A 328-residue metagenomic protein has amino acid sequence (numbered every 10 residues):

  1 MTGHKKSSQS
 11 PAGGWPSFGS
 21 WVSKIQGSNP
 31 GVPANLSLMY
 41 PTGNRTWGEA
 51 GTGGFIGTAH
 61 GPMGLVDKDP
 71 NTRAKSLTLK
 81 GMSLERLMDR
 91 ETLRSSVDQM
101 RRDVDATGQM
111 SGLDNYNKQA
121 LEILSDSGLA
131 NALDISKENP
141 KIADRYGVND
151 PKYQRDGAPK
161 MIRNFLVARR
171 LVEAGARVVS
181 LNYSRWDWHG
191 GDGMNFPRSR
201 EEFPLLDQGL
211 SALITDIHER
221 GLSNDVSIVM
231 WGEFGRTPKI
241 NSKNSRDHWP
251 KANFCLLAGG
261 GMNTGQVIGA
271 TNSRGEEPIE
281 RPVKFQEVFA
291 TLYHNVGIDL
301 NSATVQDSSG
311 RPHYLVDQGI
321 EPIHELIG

Functional and structural regions predicted by a protein language model:
M1-G328: Ligand-binding pockets and gating/stacking loops
